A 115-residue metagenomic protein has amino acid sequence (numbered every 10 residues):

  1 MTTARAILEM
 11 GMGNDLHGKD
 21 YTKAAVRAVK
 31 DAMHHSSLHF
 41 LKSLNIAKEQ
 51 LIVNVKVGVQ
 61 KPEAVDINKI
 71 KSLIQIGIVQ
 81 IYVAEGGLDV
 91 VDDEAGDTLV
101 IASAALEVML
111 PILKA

Functional and structural regions predicted by a protein language model:
M1, I46-Q50, I74-I76, L99-I101: A generic structural signal for short, non-catalytic loop/turn and secondary-structure boundary residues
M1-E9, V91-D93, T98: Short, charge-rich amphipathic segments
T2-N45, Q60-V65, A105-A115: Conserved mixed alpha/beta catalytic, RNA-binding, or beta-rich assembly cores of soluble enzyme, regulatory
R5-I7, Q50-N54, I101-A105: Broad gene-expression machinery/nucleic-acid interaction feature
S43-N45, I70-K71, V90-D97: A generic local secondary-structure boundary/capping motif
I46-Q60: Short glycine-rich, basic-tinged beta-strand/loop micro-motifs
V57-G86: Short, hydrophobic/π-rich interface segment
I76-A115: C-terminal edge-of-domain segments
